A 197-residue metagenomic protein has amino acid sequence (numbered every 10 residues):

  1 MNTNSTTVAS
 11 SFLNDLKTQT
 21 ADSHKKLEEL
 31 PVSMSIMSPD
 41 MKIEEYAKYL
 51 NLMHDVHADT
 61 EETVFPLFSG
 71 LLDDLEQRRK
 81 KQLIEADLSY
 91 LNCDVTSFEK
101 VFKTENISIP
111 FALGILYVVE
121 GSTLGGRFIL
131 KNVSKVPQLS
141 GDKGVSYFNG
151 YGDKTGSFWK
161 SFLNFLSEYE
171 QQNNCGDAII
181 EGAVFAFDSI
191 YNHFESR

Functional and structural regions predicted by a protein language model:
M1-R197: Metal- and O2-centered redox machinery and metal/ROS homeostasis
